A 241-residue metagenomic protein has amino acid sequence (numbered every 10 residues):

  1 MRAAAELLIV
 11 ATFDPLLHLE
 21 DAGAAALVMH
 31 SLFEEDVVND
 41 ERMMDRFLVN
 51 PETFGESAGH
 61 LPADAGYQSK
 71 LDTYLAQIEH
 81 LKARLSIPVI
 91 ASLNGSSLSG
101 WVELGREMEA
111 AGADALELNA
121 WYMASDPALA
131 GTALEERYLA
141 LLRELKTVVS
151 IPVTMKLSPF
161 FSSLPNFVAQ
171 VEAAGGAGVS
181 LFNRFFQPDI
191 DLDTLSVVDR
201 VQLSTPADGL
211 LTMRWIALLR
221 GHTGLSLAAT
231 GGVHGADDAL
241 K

Functional and structural regions predicted by a protein language model:
M1, A5: Mature N-terminal segment immediately following signal peptide/propeptide cleavage in secreted/periplasmic
L7-E56, H60, S69-I90, N94-T230 (+1 more regions): Alpha/beta enzyme core
